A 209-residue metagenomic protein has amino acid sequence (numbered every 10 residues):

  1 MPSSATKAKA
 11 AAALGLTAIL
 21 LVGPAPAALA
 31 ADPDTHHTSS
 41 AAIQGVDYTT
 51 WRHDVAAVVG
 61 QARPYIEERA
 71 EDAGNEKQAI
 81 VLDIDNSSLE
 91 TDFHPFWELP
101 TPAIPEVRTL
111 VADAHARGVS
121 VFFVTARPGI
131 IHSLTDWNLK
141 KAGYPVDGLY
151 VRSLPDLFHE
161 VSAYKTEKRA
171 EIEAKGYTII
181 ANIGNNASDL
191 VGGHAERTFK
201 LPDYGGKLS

Functional and structural regions predicted by a protein language model:
P2-L82: Non-catalytic pre-domain segments flanking phosphatase-related domains
A31-H36, H132-S209: C-terminal cap/substrate-recognition subdomain and adjoining C-terminal extension of metal-dependent phosphatase-like
H36-T49, L89-P95, R117, Y150-R152: Acidic/histidine-rich, surface-exposed loop or edge segments in extracytoplasmic proteins
T49-A56, E76, W97-P105, A126-S133 (+2 more regions): Soluble non-cytosolic domains of exported or imported proteins
G60, P64, P105, T109-A112 (+2 more regions): Solvent-exposed, polar/charged alpha-helical surfaces in well-ordered, non-transmembrane soluble domains, broadly
Q78-F93: Asp-based phosphoryl-transfer active-site loop
A79, S120, I179-A181: Structural motif
N86, V107, V111-L139, Y150-R152 (+1 more regions): Substrate-recognition element of Asp-dependent hydrolases with the DxDx(T/V) motif
